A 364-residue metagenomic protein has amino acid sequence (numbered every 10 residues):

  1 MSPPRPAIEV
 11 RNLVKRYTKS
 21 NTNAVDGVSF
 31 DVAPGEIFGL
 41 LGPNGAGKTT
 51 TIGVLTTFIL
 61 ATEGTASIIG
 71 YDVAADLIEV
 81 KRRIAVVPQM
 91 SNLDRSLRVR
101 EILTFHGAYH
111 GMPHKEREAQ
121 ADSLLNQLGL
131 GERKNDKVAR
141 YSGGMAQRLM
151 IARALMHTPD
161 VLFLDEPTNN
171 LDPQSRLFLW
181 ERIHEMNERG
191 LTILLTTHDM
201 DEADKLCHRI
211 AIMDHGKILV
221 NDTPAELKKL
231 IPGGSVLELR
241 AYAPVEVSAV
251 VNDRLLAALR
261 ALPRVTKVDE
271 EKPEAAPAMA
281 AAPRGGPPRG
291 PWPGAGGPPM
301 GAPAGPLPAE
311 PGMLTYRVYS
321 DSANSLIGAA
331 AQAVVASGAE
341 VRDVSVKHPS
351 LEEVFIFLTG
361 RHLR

Functional and structural regions predicted by a protein language model:
S2-A7, V14-G27, P34, L77: A short, flexible loop at the N-terminus of ABC-type nucleotide-binding domains that lies
P43-G47: Walker A (P-loop) phosphate-binding loop of ABC-type ATPase nucleotide-binding domains
T104, A108, K115-R133: Conserved ABC ATPase "signature" region
K137-Y141: Conserved ABC ATPase signature
T158: Conserved catalytic motifs of ABC-family nucleotide-binding domains
L162-D165: Catalytic Walker B motif of ABC-type/P-loop ATPase nucleotide-binding domains
R182-R317, D321: ABC transporter nucleotide-binding domain
